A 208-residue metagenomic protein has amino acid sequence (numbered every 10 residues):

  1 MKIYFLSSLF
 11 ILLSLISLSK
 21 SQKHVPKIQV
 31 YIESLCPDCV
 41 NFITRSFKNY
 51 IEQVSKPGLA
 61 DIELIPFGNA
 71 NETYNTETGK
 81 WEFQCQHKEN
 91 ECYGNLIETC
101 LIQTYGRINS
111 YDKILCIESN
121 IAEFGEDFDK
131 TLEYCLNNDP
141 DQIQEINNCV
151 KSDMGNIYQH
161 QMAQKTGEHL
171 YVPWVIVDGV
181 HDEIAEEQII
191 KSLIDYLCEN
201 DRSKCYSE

Functional and structural regions predicted by a protein language model:
M1-I3, K20-S21: Intrinsically disordered, compositionally biased terminal peptides
K2-F10: Sec-dependent signal peptide recognition, specifically the positively charged N-region followed immediately by
I3, V25-Y31, N49-I51, I121-E208: C-terminal cap of thioredoxin/glutaredoxin-like
F10-Q29: N-terminal signal peptide
S14-S17, Y105, I157: Structural motif corresponding to the C-terminal cap of alpha-helices
H24, Q29-N137: Structural alpha/beta surface segment adjacent to cysteine/selenocysteine redox centers across thiol/disulfide enzymes
